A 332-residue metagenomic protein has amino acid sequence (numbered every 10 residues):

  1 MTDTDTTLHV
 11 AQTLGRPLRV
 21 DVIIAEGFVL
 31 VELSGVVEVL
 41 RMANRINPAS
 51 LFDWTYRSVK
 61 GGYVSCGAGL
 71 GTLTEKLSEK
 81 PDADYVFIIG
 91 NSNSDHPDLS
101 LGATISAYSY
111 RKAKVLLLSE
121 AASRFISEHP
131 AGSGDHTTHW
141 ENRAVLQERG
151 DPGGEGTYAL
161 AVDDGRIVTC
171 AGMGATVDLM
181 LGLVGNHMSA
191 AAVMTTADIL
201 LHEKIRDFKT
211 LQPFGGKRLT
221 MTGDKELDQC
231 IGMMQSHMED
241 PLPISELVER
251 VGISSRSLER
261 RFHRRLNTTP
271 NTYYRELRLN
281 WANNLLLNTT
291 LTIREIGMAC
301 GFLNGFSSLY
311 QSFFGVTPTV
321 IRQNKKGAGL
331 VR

Functional and structural regions predicted by a protein language model:
D3-S78: N-terminal beta1-alpha1 cap of cysteine-dependent amidohydrolase-like domains
T55-V115: Flexible gly/pro-rich beta->alpha loop and the following alpha-helix that scaffold active-site loops
T104-E141: Catalytic nucleophile loop
T157-L201: Conserved anion/nucleotide-ligand pocket segment
F208-T272, T289-L303: DNA-binding recognition helix and immediately preceding turn/loop of helix-turn-helix/winged-helix domains
C230-M234, F262, L266, P270 (+4 more regions): Short hydrophobic clusters on alpha-helical segments that form packing/core surfaces in small helical domains
T269-Y274, T292-R294, G315-N324: Short, Lys/Arg-enriched C-terminal cap helix and immediately downstream tail that follows
N288, A299, N304-R332: …primarily DNA-binding HTH/wHTH and HhH modules…
